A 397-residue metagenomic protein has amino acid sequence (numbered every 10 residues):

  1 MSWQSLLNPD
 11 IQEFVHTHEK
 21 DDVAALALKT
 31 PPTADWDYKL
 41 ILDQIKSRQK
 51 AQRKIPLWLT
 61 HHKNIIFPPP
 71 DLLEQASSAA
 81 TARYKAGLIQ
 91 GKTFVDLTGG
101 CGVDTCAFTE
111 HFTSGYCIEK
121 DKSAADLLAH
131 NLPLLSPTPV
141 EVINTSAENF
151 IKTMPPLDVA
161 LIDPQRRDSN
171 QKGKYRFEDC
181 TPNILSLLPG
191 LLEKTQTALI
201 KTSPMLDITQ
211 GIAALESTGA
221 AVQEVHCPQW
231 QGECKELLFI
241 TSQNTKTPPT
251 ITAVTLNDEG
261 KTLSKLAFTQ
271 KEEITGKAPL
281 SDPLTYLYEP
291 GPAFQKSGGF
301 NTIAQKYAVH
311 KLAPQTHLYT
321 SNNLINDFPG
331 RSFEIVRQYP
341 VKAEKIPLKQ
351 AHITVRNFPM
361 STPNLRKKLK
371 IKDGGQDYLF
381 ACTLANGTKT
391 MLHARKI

Functional and structural regions predicted by a protein language model:
M1-I397: SAM-dependent transferase fold signal centered on methyltransferase-like domains, encompassing both Class I
